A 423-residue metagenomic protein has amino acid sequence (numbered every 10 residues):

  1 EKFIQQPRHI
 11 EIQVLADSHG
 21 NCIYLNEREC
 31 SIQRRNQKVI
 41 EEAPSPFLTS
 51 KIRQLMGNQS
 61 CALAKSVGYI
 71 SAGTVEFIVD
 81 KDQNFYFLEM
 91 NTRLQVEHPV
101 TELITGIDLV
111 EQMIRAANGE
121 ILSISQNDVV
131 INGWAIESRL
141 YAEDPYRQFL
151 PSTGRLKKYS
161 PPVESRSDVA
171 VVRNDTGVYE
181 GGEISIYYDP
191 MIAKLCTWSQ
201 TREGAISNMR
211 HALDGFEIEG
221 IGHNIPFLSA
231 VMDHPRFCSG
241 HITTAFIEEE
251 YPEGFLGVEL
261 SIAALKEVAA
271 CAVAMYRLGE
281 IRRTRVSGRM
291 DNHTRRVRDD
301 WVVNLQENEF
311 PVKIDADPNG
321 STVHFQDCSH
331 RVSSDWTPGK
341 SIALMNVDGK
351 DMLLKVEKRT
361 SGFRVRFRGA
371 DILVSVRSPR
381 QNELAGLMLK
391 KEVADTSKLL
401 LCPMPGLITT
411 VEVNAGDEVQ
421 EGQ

Functional and structural regions predicted by a protein language model:
E1, A64-A72, G119-N127, M352-L354: Active-site phosphate-binding and catalytic loops of NTP-dependent enzymes
E1-I4, I10-A16, G68-Q95: Conserved metal-phosphate-binding beta-hairpin within the catalytic cores of diverse ATP-dependent phosphoryl-transfer
K2-F3, E42-D80: A long amphipathic alpha-helix within ATP-dependent nucleotide-binding catalytic cores
A16-N58, L94-L109: ATP-dependent carboxylate/phosphate-activation module, predominantly the ATP-grasp catalytic core and closely related
S60, P99-R331, P338: Catalytic cores of soluble metabolic enzymes centered on carboxylation/carboxyl-transfer
D351, E357-C402: Catalytic P-loop NTP-binding/switch module of NTPases
E392-Q423: Structured functional modules or segments
